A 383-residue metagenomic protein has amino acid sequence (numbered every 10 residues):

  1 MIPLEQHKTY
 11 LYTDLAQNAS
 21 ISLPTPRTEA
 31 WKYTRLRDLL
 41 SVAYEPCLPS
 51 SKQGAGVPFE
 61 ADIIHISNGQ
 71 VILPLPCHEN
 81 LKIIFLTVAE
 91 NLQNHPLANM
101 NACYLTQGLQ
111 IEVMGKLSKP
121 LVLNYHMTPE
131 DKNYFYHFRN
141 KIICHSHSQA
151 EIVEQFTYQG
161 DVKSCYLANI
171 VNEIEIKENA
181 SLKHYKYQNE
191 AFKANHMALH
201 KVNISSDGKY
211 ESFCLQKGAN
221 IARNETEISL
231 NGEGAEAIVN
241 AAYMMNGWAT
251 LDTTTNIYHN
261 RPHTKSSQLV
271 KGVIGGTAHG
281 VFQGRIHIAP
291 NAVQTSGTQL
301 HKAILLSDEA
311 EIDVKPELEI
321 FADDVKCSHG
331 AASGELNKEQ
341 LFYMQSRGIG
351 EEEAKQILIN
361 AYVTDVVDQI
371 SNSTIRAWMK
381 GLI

Functional and structural regions predicted by a protein language model:
M1-Q107, E112-K116: N-terminal amphipathic, basic helical "cap/leader" segment at the start of enzyme domains
T87-I349, V363-I383: Conserved beta-strand/loop scaffold segments within soluble protein domains that form the structured core and edges
